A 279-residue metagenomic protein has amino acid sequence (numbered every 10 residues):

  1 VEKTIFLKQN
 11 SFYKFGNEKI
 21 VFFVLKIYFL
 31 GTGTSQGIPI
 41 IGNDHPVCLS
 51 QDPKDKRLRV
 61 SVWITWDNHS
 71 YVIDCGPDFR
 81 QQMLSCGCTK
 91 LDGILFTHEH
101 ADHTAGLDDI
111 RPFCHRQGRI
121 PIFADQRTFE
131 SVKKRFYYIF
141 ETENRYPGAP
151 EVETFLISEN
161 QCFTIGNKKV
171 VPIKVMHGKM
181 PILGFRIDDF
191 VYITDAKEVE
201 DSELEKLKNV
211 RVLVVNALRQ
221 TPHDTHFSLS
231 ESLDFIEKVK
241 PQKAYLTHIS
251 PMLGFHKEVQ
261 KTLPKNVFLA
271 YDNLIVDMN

Functional and structural regions predicted by a protein language model:
E2-K3, Q9, E18-K19: Charged/polar low-complexity intrinsically disordered segments
F12-K14, V47: The N-terminal extracellular segments of secreted preproproteins, especially immediately downstream of signal
V21-I193, E258-M278: Binuclear metal-dependent hydrolase catalytic cores
D78, H100, K197, L218 (+1 more regions): Catalytic metal-binding/acid-base residues of hydrolase active sites
M176-L183, I187-N216: Active-site-proximal loop/helix segments of hydrolase catalytic cores
E200-N279: Binuclear metal-ion centers of metallo-dependent hydrolases, dominated by the metallo-beta-lactamase
